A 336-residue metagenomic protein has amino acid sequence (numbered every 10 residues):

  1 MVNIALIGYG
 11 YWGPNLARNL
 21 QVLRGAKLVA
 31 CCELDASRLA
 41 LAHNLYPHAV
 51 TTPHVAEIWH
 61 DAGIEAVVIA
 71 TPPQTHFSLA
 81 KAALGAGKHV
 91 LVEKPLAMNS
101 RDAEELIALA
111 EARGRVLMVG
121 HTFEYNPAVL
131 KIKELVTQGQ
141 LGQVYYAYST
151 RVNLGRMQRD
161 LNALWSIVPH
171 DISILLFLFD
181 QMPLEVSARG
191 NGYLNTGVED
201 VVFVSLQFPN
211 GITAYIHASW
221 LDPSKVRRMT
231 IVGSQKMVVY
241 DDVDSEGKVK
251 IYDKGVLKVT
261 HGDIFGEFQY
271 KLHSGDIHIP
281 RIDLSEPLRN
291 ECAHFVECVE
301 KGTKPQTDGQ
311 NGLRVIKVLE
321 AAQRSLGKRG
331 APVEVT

Functional and structural regions predicted by a protein language model:
M1-Y46, P287: N-terminal Rossmann-like dinucleotide-binding module
H48-V55: Conserved SAM-binding strand-loop segment of SAM-dependent methyltransferases
A66-E124: Beta-strand-loop-alpha-helix segment that lines the small-molecule cofactor/substrate pocket of alpha/beta enzymes
A66-V68, N290, H294-T336: C-terminal helix-rich "cap/oligomerization" subdomain common to oxidoreductases
G87, G114, G139, G211 (+1 more regions): Glycine-centered short loops/turns at secondary-structure junctions
A108-V116, L130-V144, K236-M237: Basic phosphate/pyrophosphate-binding loop/patch that engages nucleotide-derived ligands
L154-S224, T230, D244, Q310: Rossmann-like dinucleotide-binding domain that binds NAD(P)(H)
N195, I212-N290: NAD(P)-dinucleotide binding in Rossmann-like oxidoreductases
